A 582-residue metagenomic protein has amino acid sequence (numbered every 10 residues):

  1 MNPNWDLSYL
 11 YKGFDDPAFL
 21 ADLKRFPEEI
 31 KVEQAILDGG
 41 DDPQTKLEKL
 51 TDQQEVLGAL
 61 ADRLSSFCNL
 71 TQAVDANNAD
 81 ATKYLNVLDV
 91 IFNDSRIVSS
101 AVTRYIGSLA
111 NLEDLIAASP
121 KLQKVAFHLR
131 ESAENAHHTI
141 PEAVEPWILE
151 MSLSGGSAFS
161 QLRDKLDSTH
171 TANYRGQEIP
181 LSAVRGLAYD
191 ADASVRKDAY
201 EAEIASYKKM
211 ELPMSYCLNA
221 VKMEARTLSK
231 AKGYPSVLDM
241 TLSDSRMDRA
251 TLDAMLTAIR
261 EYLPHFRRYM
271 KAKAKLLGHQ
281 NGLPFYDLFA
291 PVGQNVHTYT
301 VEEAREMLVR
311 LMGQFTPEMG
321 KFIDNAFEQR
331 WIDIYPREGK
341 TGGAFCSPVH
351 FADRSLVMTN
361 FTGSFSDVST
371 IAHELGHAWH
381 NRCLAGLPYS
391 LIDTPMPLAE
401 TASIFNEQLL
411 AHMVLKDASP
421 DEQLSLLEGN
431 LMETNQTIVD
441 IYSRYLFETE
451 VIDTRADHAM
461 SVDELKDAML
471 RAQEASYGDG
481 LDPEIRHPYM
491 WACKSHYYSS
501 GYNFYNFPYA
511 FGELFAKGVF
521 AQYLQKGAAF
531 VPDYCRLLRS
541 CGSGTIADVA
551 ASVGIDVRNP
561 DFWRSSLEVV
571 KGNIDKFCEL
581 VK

Functional and structural regions predicted by a protein language model:
M1-Q294, E579-K582: A well-structured
V102, H128-T139, K275, G282-L283 (+6 more regions): C-terminal, non-catalytic "cap/extension" segments appended to globular domains
G233, T362-R382, S403, Q408 (+1 more regions): Active-site recognition of the HExxH zinc-binding catalytic motif
L276-L311, G320, V357, H380 (+3 more regions): Long, K/E/R/D-enriched contiguous segments that form extended
V296-V301, A352-A372: Short pre-active-site segment immediately N-terminal to the catalytic Zn-binding motif
H297-Y299, I332-R354: Catalytic zinc-binding patch centered on the HExxH motif and its immediate surroundings that defines zinc-dependent
Q314-K321, S347, H377-P388, H412-K416: Conserved helix-loop functional segments at active or binding sites
T394-Q423, N430-M432, Q436, G512: Post-HExxH zinc-binding segment in Zn-dependent metallohydrolases
